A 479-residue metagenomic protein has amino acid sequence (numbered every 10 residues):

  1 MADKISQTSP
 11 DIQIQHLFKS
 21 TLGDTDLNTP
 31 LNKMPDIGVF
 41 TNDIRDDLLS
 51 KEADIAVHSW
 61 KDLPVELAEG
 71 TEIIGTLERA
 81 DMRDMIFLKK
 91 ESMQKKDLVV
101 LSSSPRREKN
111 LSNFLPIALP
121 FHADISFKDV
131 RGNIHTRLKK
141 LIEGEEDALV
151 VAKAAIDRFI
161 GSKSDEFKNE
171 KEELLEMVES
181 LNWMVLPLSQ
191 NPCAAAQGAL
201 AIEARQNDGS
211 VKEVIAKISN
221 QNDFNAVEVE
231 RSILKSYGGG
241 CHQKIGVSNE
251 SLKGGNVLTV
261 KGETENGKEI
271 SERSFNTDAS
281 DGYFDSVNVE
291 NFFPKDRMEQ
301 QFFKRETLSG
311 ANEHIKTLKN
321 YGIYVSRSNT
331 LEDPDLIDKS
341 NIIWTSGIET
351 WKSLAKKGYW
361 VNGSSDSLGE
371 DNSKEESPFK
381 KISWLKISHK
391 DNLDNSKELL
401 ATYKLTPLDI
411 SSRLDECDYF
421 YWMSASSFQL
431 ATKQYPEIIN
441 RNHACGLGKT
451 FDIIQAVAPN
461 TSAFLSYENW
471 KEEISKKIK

Functional and structural regions predicted by a protein language model:
M1-P35, T41, W60, E108-K109 (+1 more regions): Small-molecule-sensing regulatory modules
P10, N266-K479: Signature of uroporphyrinogen-III synthase
D11, E52-A53, E146, H242 (+2 more regions): Short, high-confidence coil segments that cap the C-terminus of an alpha-helix and link into the following beta-strand
I14-H16, I73, I125-F127, K397 (+1 more regions): Generic structural signal for residues in well-ordered beta-strands
D26-P35, E69-G70, D335-S340: Glycine-rich loop at the start of a catalytic domain that most often binds anionic cofactors/ligands
N28-I55, L318-L331: Short, structured active-site "lid" loops
S59, K89, A152, S326 (+1 more regions): Conserved residues at the C-terminal ends of beta-strands
W60-K61, L67-D124, L181-M184, L188 (+2 more regions): A conserved helix-loop-strand patch within extracytoplasmic ligand-binding domains of the periplasmic binding
